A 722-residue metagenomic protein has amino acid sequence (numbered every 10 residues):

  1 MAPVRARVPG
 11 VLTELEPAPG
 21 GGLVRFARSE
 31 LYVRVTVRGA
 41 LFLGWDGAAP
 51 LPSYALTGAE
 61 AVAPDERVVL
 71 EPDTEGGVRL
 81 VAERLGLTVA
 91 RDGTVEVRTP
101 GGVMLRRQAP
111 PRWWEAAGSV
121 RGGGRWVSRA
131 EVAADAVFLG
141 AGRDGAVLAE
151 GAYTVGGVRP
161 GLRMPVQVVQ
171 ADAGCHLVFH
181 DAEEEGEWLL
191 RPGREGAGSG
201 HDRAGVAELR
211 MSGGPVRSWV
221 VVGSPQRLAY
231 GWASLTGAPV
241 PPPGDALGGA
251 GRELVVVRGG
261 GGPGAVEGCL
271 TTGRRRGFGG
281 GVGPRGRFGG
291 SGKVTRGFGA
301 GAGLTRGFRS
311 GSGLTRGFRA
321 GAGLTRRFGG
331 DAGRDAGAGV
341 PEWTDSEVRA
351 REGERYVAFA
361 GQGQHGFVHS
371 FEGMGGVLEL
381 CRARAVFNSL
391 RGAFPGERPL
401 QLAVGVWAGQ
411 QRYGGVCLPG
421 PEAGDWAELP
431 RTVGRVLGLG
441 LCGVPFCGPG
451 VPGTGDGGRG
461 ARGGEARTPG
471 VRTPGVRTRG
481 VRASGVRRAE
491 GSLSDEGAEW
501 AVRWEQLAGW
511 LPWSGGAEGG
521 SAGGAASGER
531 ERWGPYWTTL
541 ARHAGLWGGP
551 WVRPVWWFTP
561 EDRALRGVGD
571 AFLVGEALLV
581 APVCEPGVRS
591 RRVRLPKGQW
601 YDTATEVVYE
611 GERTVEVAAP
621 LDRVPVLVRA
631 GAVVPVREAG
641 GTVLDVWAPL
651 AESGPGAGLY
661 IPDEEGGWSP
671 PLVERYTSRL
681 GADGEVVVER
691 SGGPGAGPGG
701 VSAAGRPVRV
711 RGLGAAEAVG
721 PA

Functional and structural regions predicted by a protein language model:
M1-L15, P19, R34-E75: A low-complexity, Ser/Thr/Gly/Pro-enriched, surface-exposed linker/loop concept that marks segments flanking
L23-F26, V35, P64-G244, E616-E638: Catalytic and substrate-binding clefts that recognize carbohydrates or anionic sugar/phosphate headgroups
R28-S29, T36-R38, D46-A48, E83-L85 (+14 more regions): An acidic- and aromatic-residue-enriched active-site/binding cleft used to recognize and process polar
R34-G39, P52-A61, T88-G101, A250-G251 (+1 more regions): Extended Gly/Ser/Thr-rich low-complexity repeat segments, especially those forming or decorating extracellular
D46, A55-T57, R107, G251-G283 (+7 more regions): Aromatic- and carboxylate-enriched substrate-binding clefts and catalytic-loop regions of carbohydrate-active enzymes
S53-R67, T603-L621, A718-A722: Solvent-exposed beta-strand/loop surfaces of large extracellular or lumenal domains
G101, F387-L400, G405-L418, L439-P449 (+2 more regions): Catalytic core of carbohydrate-active enzymes
F288, V294-F328, A466-V486: Long, intrinsically disordered low-complexity tandem-repeat segments
